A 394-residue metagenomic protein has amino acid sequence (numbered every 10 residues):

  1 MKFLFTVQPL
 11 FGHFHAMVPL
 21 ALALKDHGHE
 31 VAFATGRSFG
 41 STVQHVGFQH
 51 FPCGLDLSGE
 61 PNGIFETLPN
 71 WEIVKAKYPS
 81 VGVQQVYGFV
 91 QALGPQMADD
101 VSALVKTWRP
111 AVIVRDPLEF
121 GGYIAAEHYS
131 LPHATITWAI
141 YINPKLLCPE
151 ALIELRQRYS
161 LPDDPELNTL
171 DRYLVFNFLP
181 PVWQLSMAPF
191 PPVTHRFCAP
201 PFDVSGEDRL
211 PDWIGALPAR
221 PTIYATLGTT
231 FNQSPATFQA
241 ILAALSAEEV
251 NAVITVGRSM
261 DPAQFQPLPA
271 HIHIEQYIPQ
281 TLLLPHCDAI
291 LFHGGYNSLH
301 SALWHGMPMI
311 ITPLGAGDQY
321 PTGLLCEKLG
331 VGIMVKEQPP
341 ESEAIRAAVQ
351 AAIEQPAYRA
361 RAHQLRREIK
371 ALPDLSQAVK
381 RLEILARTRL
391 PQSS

Functional and structural regions predicted by a protein language model:
M1-S394: Catalytic core of nucleotide-sugar-dependent glycosyltransferases
